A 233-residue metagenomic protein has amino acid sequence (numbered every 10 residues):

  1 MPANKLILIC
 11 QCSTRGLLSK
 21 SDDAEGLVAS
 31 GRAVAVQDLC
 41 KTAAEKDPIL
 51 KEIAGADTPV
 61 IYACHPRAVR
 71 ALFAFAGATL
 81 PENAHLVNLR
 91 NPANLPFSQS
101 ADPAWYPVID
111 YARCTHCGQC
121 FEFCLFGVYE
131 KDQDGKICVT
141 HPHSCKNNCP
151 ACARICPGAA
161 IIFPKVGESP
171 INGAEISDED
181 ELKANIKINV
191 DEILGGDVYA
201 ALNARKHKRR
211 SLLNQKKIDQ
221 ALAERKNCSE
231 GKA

Functional and structural regions predicted by a protein language model:
M1-A3, P142-A233: Flanking helices and flexible, charged tails adjoining ferredoxin-like Fe-S electron-transfer domains in multi-subunit
M1-W105, G231-A233: Iron-sulfur-associated redox domains of electron-transfer enzymes in respiratory and anaerobic energy metabolism
I7, Q11-R15, A43-A44, P59 (+3 more regions): Local cysteine-cluster metal-coordination motifs and their immediate loop/turn environment, predominantly Fe-S cluster
L18-D23, A68, N88-N91, I109-D110 (+5 more regions): Poly-acidic low-complexity segments
D22, P48-I49, Y129, A151-I155 (+1 more regions): Surface-exposed beta-strand edges and their flanking turn/coil or helix-capping segments
A29-G31, A56-D57, P81-A84, E130-K131 (+3 more regions): Short, surface-exposed linear patches
S100-H116, G127-R154, F163-N172: Ferredoxin-like iron-sulfur electron-transfer modules
